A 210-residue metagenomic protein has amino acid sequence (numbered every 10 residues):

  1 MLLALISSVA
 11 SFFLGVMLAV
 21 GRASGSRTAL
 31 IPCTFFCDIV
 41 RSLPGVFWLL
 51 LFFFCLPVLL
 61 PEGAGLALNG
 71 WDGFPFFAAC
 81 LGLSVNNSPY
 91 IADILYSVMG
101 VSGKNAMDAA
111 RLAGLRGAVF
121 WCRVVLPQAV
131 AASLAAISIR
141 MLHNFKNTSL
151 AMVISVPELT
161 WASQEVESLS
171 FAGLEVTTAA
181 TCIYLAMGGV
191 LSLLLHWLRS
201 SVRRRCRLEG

Functional and structural regions predicted by a protein language model:
M1-G210: Transmembrane alpha-helices and adjacent helix-loop boundaries
